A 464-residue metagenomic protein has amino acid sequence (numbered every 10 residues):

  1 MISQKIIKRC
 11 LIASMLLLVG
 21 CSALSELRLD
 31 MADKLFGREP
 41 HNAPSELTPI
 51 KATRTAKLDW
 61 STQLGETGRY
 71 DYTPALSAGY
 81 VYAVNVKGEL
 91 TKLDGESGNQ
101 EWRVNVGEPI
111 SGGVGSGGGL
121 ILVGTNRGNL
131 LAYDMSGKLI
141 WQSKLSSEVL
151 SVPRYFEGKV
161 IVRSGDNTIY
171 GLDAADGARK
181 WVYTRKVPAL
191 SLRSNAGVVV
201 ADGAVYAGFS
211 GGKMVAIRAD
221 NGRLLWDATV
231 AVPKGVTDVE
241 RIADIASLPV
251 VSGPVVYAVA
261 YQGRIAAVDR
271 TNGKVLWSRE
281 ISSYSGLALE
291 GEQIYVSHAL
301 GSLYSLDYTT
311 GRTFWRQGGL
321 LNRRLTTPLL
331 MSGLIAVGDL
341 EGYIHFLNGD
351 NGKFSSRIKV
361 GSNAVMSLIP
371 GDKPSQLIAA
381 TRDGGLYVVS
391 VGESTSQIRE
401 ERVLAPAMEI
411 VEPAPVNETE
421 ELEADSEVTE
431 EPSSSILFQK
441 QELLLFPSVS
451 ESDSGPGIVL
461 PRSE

Functional and structural regions predicted by a protein language model:
L24-A32, R38-N42, K51-A75, W102-G115 (+8 more regions): Extracytoplasmic beta-rich repeat domains
V81-Y82, I121-L122, V160-V162, Y170 (+5 more regions): Conserved beta-propeller blade signature
N85-V86, T125, S164-G165, F209-S210 (+4 more regions): Structural signature of WD-repeat beta-propellers
D94-S97, D134-K138, D173-G177, A219-N221 (+4 more regions): Short loop/turn segments that connect beta-strands within beta-propeller blades
S297-Y304, R312-F346: Loop/turn-rich, solvent-exposed surfaces of beta-rich toroidal or solenoidal domains
V360-V416, E420, P432-G457: Blade-level signature of beta-propeller repeat domains, shared across WD40, Kelch, NHL, RCC1 and BNR/Asp-box propellers
